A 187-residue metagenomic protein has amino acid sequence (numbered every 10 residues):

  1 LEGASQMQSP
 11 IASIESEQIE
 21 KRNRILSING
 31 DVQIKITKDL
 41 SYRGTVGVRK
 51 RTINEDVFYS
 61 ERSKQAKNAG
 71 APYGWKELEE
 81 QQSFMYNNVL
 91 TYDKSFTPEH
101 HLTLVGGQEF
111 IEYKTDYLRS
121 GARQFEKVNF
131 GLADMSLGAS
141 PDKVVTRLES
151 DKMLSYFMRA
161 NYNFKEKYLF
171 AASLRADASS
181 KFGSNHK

Functional and structural regions predicted by a protein language model:
L1-A12, V57-P72, D116-V144: Surface-exposed loop/turn segments flanking beta-strands in extracellular/periplasmic regions
L1-M7, T97, S173, K187: Short intrinsically disordered, low-complexity coil segments enriched in acidic
P10-V57, W75-S95, T103, T115-Y117 (+2 more regions): Outer-membrane beta-barrel transmembrane strands
K64, K76, S184: Short, charged/polar micro-motifs that form catalytic or ligand-binding hotspots
H100: Histidine-centered active-site/metal-ligand motif
T103-E109: Extended hydrophobic secondary-structure segments that form protein cores and membrane-embedded regions
I111-Y113: Conserved "boundary/linchpin" sites in short secondary-structure elements
S180-H186: Solvent-exposed loop/turn segments connecting transmembrane beta-strands in outer-membrane beta-barrel proteins
